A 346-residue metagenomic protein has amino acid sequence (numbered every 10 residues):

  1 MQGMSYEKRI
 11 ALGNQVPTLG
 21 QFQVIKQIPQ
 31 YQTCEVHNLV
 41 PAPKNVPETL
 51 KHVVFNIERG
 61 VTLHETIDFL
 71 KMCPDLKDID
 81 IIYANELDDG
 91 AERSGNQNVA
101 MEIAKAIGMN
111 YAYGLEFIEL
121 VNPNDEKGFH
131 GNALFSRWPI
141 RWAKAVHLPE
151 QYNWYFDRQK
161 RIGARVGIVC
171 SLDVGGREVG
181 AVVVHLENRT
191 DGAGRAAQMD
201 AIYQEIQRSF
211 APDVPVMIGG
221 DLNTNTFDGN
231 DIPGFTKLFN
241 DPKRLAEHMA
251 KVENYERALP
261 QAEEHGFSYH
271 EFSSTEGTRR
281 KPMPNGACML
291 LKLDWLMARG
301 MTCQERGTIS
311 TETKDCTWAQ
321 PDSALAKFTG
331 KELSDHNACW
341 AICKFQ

Functional and structural regions predicted by a protein language model:
M1-N38, Q207-D213, M217, T224-Q346: Metal-dependent phosphoester-hydrolase catalytic domains
G3, E7-A42, L87-E178: Structured beta-strand-rich core segments of catalytic domains in phosphoester-bond hydrolases
V24-I25, P43, T49-D68, D88-E92 (+3 more regions): Acidic/histidine-rich helix-loop elements that form or flank divalent-metal/phosphate-binding sites at the catalytic
L50-I57, L70-N96, F135, C170 (+5 more regions): Active-site beta-strand/loop signature of hydrolases that rely on acidic residues for catalysis
E58, D88, F117-I118, H185-E187 (+4 more regions): Catalytic metal-binding/acid-base residues of hydrolase active sites
G60-T62, D89-E92, E119-V121, N188-G192 (+2 more regions): Active-site environment of divalent metal-dependent phosphoester hydrolases
T62, T66, N96-V99, I103 (+4 more regions): Stable alpha-helical elements in mature extracytoplasmic
E65-I67, S94-Q97, P123-E126, H147 (+4 more regions): Short aromatic-enriched loop/helix-cap "lid" or pocket-rim segments at secondary-structure transitions that line
